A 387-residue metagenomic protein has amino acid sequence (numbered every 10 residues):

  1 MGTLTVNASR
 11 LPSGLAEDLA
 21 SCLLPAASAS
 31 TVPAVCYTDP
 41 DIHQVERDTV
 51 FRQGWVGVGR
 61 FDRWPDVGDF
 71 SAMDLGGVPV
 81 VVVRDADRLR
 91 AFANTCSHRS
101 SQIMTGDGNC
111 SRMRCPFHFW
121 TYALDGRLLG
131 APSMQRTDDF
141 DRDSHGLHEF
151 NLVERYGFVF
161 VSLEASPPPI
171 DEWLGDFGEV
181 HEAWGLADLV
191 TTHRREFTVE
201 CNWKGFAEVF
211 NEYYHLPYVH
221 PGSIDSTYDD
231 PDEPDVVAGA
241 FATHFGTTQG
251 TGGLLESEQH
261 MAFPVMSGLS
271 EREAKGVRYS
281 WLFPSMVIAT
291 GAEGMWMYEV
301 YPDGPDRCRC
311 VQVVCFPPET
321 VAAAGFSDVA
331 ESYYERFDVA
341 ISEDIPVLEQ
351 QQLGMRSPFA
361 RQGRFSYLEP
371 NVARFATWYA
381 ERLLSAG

Functional and structural regions predicted by a protein language model:
M1-G106, F150-V153: N-terminal pre-ligand scaffold of iron-sulfur
T3, P65, V83, N94 (+2 more regions): C-terminal catalytic domain of Rieske-type non-heme iron oxygenases
S9-S13, V35-D39, E46, R114-W120 (+3 more regions): Short low-complexity stretches enriched in small and charged residues
S13-L24, A29, F70, S133 (+4 more regions): Membrane-targeting and insertion segments and their boundary/processing signals
P33, G57-R60, D139-D141, P169 (+1 more regions): Short, solvent-exposed coil/turn linker segments
R52-R63, A131-R136, Y279-P284: Short Pro/Gly-enriched beta-strand edge/turn motifs at strand-loop
R63-A165, D171-E179: Rieske [2Fe-2S] iron-sulfur-binding domain
